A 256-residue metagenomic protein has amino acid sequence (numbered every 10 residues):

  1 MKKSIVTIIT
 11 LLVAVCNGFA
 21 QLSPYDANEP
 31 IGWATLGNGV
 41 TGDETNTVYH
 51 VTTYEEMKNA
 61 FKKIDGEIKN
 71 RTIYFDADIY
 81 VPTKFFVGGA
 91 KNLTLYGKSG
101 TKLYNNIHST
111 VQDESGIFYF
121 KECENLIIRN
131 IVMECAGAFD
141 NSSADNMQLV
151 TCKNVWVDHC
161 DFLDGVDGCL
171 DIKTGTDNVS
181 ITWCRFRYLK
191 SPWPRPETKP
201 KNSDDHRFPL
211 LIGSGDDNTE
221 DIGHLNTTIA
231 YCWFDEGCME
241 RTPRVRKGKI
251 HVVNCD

Functional and structural regions predicted by a protein language model:
K2-V6, L11-L12, C16-T72, P82: Extracellular "leader-to-stem" segments immediately downstream of a signal peptide or signal-anchor in secreted/lumenal
D43-T45, E67-K69, G89, D204-H206 (+1 more regions): A short, polar/charged loop/turn motif at coil->beta-strand junctions and beta-hairpin connectors
N46, N70, D76, V81-P82 (+7 more regions): Surface-exposed or flexible loop/turn and strand-edge residues in extracellular/cell-surface modules
T52-Y54, F75-D78, K98-G100, N106: Acidic/polar N-terminal loop/beta-strand segments that form early-domain functional surfaces
M57-K58, V81-T83, N178, I250-V252: Short, well-ordered alpha-helical microsegments
N59-K69, I79-T94, Y104-I128, C135-K153 (+1 more regions): Extracellular beta-strand-rich solenoid/capping regions of secreted or surface-exposed proteins that bind or remodel
N92-T101, E124-C135, T151-V166, T176-D217 (+2 more regions): Right-handed parallel beta-helix
